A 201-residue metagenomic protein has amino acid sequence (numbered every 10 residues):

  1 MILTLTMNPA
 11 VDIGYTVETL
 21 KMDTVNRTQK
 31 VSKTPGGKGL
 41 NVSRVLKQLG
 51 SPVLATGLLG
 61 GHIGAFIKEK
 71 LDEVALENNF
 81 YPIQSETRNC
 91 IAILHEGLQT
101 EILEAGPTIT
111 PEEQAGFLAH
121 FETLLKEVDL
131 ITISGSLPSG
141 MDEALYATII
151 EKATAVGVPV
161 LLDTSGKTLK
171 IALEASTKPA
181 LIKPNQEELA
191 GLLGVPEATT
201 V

Functional and structural regions predicted by a protein language model:
M1-T56, G64-F66: Glycine-rich phosphate/adenosyl-contacting loop at the front of the ribokinase-like
L5-M7, F80, T132-I133, V160-T164 (+1 more regions): General beta-strand structural signal in soluble alpha/beta enzymes
L5-P9, L58-G61, I83, S136 (+1 more regions): Cofactor-binding loop segments of dinucleotide-utilizing enzymes, especially the Rossmann-like FAD- and NAD(P)+-binding
K21-M22, D72-V74, E96-L98, S176-I182 (+1 more regions): Short, hinge-like loop/turn segments at secondary-structure boundaries
T24, Q48-V128: Conserved N-terminal subdomain of the carbohydrate kinase-like
T110-I149, A153: Hydrophobic alpha-helical segments and helix pairs
A147-V201: Conserved phosphate/ATP/ADP-binding segment of small-molecule kinases
